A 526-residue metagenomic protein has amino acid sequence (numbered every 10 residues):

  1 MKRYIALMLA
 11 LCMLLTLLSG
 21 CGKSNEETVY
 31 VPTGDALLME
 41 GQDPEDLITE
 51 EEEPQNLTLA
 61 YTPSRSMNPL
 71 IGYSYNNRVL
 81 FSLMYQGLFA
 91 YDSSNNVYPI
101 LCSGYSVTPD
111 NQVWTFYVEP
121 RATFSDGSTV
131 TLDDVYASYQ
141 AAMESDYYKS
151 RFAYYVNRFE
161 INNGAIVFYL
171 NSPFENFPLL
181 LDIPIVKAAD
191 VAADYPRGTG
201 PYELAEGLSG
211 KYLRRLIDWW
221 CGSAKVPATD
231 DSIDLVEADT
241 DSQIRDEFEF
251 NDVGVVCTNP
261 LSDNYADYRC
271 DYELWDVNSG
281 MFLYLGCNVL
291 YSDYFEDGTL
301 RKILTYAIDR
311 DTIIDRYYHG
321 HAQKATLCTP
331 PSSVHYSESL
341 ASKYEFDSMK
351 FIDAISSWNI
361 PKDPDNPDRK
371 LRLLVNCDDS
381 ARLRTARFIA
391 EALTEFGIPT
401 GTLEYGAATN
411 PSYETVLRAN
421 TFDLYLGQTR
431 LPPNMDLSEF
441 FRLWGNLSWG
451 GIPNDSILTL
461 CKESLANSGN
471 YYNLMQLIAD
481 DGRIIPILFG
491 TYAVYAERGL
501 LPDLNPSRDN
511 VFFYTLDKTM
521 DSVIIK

Functional and structural regions predicted by a protein language model:
E50, G401-P411, S438-L501, V523-K526: Extracytoplasmic/peripheral linker and loop segments enriched in polar/acidic and small residues with frequent Thr/Pro
L59-P109, Y117, Q140: N-terminal lobe/hinge region of extracytoplasmic solute-binding protein
Y61-V79, L101-C102, S128, F177-P184 (+3 more regions): A structural "hinge/loop" feature
Y169-L170, F174-S232, S242: Gly/Pro-rich hinge or "lid" segments in bacterial periplasmic/extracellular proteins
W219-A266: Ligand-site clamp/hinge motif
L290-V334, T385, L474-I484, L488: Periplasmic-binding protein-like
A322-I360, D378-R382: Structural transition elements
W358-Q428: Ligand/substrate-recognition segments at binding pockets and active sites
